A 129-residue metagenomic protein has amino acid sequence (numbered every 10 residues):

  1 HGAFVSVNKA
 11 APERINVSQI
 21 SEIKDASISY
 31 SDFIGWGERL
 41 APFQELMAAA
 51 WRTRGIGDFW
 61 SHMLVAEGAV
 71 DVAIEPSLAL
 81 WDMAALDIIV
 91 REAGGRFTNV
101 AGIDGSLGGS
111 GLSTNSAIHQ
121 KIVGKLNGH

Functional and structural regions predicted by a protein language model:
H1-A10: DPxDG-like acidic metal-binding loop motif
K9-P12, G102: Detector for glycine-centered tight turns/loop "hinges" at secondary-structure junctions
N16-H129: An extended, acidic
